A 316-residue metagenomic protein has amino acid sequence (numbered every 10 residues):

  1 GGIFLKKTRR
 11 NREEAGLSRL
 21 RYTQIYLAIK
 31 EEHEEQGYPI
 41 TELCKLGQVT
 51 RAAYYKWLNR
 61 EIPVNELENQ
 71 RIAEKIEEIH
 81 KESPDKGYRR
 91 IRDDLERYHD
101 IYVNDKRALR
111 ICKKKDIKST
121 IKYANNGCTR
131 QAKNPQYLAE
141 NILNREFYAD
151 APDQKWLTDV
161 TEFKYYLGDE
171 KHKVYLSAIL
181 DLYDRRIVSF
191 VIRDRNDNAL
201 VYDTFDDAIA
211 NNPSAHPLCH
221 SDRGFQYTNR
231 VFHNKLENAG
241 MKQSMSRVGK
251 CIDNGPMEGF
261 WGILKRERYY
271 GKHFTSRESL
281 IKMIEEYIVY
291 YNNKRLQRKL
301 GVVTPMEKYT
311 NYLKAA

Functional and structural regions predicted by a protein language model:
G1-L20: Long, leucine- and charge-enriched amphipathic alpha-helices that form heptad-repeat coiled-coil/leucine-zipper-like
G2, L43-C44, Y54, I76 (+14 more regions): Mobile genetic element proteins and their domesticated derivatives, centered on retroelements and DNA transposons
L17-L27, C44, A53-A151, K250 (+1 more regions): Basic, flexible linker segments flanking DNA-binding modules in nucleic acid-interacting mobile-element proteins
I62, E237-M241, I263-A316: C-terminal domain-tail junction helix/linker
A132, S221-R223, N229-F232, Q243-K265 (+2 more regions): RNase H-like two-metal-ion nuclease catalytic core shared by retroviral integrases and related mobile-element nucleases
R145-V188, D194: An active-site-proximal beta-strand-loop segment
H172, F190-N212: Active-site beta-loop-alpha junctions of metal-dependent nucleic acid enzymes, especially the RNase H-like/DDE
